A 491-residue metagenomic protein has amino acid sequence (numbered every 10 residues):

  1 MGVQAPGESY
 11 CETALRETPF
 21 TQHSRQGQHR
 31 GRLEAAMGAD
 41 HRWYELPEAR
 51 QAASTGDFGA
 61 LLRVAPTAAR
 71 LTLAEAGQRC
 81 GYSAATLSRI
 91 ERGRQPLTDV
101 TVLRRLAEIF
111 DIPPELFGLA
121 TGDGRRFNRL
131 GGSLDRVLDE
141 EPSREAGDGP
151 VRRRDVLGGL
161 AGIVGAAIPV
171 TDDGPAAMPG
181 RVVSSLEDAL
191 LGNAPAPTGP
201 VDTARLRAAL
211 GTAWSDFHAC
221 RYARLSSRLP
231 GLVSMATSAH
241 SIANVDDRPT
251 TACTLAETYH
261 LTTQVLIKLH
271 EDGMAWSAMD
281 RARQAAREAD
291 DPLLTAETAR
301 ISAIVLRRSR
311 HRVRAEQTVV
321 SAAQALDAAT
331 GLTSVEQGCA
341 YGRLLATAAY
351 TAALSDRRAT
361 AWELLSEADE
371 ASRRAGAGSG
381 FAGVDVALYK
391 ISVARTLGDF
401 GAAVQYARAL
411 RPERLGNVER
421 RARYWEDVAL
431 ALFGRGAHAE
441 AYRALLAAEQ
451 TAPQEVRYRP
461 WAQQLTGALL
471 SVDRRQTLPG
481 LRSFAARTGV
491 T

Functional and structural regions predicted by a protein language model:
M1-D57: N-terminal flexible/basic segments that precede or flank functional cores
A36, T101-L116: DNA major-groove recognition helix of helix-turn-helix/homeodomain DNA-binding modules
G56, A60-R79: Short basic helix-loop element that most often maps to the first helix and adjoining turn of HTH DNA-binding modules
G81-L97: Recognition helix of helix-turn-helix/homeodomain-like DNA-binding domains that insert into the DNA major groove
D111-G124, V386: Short C-terminal boundary/hinge segments that cap the last helix of small helical domains
G131-V164: N-terminal secretory signal peptides and thylakoid transit peptides that target proteins across membranes
G147, V170-R207: C-terminal segment of N-terminal export signals and the immediately downstream linker at the start of the mature
A194-T491: Conserved binding/catalytic microenvironments
